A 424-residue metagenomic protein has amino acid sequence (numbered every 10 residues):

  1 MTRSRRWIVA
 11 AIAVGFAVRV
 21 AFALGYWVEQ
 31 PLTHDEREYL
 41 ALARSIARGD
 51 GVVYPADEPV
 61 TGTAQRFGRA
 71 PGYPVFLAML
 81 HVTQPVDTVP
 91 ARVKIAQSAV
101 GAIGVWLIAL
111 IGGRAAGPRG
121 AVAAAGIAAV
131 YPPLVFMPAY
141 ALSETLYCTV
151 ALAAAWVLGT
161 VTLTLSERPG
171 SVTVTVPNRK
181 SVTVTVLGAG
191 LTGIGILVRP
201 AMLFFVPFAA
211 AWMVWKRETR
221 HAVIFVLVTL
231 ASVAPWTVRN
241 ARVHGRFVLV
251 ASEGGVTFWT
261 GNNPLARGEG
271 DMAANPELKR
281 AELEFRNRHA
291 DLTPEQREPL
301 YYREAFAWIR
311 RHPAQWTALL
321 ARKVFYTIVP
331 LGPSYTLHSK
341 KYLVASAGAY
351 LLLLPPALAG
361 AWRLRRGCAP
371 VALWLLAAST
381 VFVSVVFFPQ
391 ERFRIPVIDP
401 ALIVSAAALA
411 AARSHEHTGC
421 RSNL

Functional and structural regions predicted by a protein language model:
A10, I108-V130, C148-T149, C368-V371: Transmembrane-helix signature of polytopic, membrane-embedded enzymes that assemble or transfer cell-envelope glycans
G15-V18, A124-P132, F136, W156 (+1 more regions): Short helix- or helix-capping micro-motifs that position conserved polar/aromatic residues at function-defining sites
A41-I46, V60-V86, A99, T145 (+1 more regions): Short hydrophobic/aromatic helix or loop-helix immediately within or flanking a transmembrane segment in polytopic
P71-A78, T83-I103, M137, A141 (+1 more regions): Loop-to-helix entry region of an early transmembrane alpha helix in multi-pass inner-membrane enzymes
T88, R92, A99, L300-Y301 (+1 more regions): Membrane-interface anchor segments at the N-terminal boundary of transmembrane helices in multi-pass membrane enzymes
R92-A116, A153, P355-A359: Transmembrane-helix motifs of polytopic, lipid-linked glycan transferases
A124-A125, V157, V184-R199, A209-M213 (+1 more regions): Membrane-interface alpha helices of multi-pass inner-membrane proteins
A241, L249-R322: Membrane-proximal stem/loop segments at transmembrane-domain junctions that anchor or position
